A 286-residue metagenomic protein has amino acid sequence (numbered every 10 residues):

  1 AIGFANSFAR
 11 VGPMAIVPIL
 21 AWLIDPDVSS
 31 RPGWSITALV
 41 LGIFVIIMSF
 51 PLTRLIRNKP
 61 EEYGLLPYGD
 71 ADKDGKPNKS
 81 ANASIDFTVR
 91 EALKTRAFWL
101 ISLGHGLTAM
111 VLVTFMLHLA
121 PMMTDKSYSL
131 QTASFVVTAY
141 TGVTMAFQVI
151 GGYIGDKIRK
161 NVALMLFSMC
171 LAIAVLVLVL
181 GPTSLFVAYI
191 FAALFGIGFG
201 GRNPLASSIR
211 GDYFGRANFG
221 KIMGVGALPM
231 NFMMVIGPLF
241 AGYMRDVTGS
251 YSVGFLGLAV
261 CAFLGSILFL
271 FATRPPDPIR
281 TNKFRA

Functional and structural regions predicted by a protein language model:
A1-P18, A227-G237: Glycine-rich segments within core transmembrane alpha-helices of 12-TM secondary carriers
A9-Y63: Helix-loop-helix hairpin linking two adjacent transmembrane segments in secondary transporters
V17, R90-Y153, G237: Extracytoplasmic gate region of multi-pass secondary transporters
I19-S29, M123-T124, I154-G155, F240-G249: Interfacial helix-cap and linker-helix signal at transmembrane-aqueous boundaries of multi-pass secondary transporters
M48-K59, A259-A286: Multi-pass alpha-helical transporter architecture, strongest for 12-TM Major Facilitator/SLC carriers used
R57-D86, P278-R285: Flexible cytoplasmic inter-helical loops of multi-pass small-molecule transporters
L112-T114, T132, T138-I209: C-terminal transmembrane helical hairpin of 12-TM major facilitator-type secondary transporters
G211-F219, G249: Paired intracellular helix-loop junctions of major facilitator superfamily
